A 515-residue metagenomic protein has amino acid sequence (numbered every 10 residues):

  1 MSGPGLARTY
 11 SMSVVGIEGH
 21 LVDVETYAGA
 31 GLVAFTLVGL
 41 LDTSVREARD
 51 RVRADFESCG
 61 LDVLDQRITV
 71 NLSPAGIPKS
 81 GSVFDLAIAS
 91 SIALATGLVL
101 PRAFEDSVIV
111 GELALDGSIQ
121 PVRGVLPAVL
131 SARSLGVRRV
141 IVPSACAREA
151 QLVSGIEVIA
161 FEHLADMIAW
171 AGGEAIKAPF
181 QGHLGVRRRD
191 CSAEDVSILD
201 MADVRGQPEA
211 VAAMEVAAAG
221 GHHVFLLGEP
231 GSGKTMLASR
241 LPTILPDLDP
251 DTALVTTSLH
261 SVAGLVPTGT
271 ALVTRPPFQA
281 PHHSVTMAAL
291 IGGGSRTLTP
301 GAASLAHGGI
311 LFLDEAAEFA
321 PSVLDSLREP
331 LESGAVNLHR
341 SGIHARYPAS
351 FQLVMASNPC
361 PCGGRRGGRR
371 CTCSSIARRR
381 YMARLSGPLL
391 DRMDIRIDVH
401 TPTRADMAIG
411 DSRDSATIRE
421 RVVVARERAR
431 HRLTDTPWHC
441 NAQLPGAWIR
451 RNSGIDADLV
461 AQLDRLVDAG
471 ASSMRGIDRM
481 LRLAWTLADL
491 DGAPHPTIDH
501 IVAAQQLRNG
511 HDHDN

Functional and structural regions predicted by a protein language model:
M1-V224, H339, H495-N515: Peripheral, non-AAA+ core regions of ATP-driven protein-machinery
V38-R49, L64, N71-G81, L298 (+1 more regions): Basic, amphipathic alpha-helical bundle interface domains used for macromolecular binding and assembly
V63-Q66, A103-F104, G136, S154 (+7 more regions): Short loop/turn elements that form and flank the Walker-type P-loop nucleotide-binding site in RecA-like NTPase cores
E215, A271, P277, A288-L311: Conserved alpha-helical scaffold flanking the Walker A/P-loop in AAA+ ATPase domains
V224-F225, L311: Conserved beta-strand position immediately N-terminal to the Walker
L226-P267: Walker A/P-loop
G228, G292, E315: The Walker A (P-loop) glycine that initiates the GxxxxGKT/S ATP-binding motif of P-loop NTPases
G308, D314-E315, S326: Walker B catalytic acidic pair
